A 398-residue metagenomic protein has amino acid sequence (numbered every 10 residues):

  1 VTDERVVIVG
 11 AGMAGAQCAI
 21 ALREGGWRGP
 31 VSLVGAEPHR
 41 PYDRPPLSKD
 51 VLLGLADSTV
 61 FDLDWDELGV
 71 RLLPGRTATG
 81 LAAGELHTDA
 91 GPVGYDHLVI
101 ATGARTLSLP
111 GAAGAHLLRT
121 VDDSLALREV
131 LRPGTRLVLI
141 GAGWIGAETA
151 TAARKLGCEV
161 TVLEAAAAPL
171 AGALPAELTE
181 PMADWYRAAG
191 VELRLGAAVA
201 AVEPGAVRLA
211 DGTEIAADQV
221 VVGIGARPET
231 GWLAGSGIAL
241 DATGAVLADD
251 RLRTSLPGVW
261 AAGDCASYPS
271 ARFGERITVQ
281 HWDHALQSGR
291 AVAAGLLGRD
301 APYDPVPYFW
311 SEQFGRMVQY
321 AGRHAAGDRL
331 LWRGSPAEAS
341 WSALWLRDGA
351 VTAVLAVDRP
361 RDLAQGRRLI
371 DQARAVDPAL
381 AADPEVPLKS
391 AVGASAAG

Functional and structural regions predicted by a protein language model:
V1-V7, L63-V138, Q219-G223, P228 (+1 more regions): FAD-binding core/adjacent interface of flavoenzyme oxidoreductases
T2, V9-Q17, R23-R28, A36 (+3 more regions): Flexible, glycine-rich terminal cap/loop adjacent to redox cofactors in electron-transfer oxidoreductases
T2-V70, A150-L174: Beta1-alpha1 glycine-rich phosphate/pyrophosphate-binding loop at the start of Rossmann-like nucleotide-binding domains
E4, C265-P360: Mid-to-C-terminal Rossmann-like scaffold of FAD/NAD(P)H-dependent oxidoreductases
G10-M13, A36, R119, I140-I145: Glycine-rich Rossmann-fold phosphate-binding loop(s) that bind the pyrophosphate of adenine dinucleotide cofactors
P74-R76, A82-A83, R119, E164 (+3 more regions): Short loop/edge segments at beta-strand edges and connector loops that shape dinucleotide/nucleotide cofactor-binding
A113-T135, A206-R208, E214-L286, A291: FAD-site-proximal beta/loop scaffold in flavoenzymes
R136, W144-A200, P305-W310: Rossmann-like dinucleotide-binding cores of NAD(P)H-dependent redox enzymes
